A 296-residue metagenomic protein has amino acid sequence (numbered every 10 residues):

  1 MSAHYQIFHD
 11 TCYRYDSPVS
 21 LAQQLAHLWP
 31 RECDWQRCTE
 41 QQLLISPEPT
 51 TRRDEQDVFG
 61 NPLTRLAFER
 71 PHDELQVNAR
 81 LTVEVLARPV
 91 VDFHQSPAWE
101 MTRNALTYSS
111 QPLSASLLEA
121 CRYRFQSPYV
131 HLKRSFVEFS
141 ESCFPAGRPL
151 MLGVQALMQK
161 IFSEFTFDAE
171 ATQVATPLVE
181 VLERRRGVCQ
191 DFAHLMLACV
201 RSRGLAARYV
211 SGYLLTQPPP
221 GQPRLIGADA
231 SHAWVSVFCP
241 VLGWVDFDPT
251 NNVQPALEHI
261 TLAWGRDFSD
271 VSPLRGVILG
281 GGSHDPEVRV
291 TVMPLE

Functional and structural regions predicted by a protein language model:
M1-S110: Intrinsically disordered, low-complexity N-terminal segments that are enriched in acidic
A3, H9, A22-Q24, Q41 (+6 more regions): Structural beta-strand/beta-sheet cores of well-ordered domains, especially the beta-sheet scaffolds that support
T11, T172, T250: Ser/Thr-centric signal marking residues that sit in or immediately flank functional binding/regulatory motifs
A26-Q36, Q41-L44, N251-S272, G276-D285 (+1 more regions): Glycine-rich, small/acidic residue-mixed loop/short-helix segments
E55, P89, S163, Q173-V174 (+4 more regions): Glycine-rich, flexible loop/turn motifs
Q56-G60, H72-E74, P89, I278-E287 (+1 more regions): A general structural signal for short secondary-structure boundary/capping elements
M101-G187, L195, R266-F268, G280-S283 (+1 more regions): Secondary-structure boundary elements
Q159, D191-L279: Hydrophobic/aromatic-rich core segments of domains that either
